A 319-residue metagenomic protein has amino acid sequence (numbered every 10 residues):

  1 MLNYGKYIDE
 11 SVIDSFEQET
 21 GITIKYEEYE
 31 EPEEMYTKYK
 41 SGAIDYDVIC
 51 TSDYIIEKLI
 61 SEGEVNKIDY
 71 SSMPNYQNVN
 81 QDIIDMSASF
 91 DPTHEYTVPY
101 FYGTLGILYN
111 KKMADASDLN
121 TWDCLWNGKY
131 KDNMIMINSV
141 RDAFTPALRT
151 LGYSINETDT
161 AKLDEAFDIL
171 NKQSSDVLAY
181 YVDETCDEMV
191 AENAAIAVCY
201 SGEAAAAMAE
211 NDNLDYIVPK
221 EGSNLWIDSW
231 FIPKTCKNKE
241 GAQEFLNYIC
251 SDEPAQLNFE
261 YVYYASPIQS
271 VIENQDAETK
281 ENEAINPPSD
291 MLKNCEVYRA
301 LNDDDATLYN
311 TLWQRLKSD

Functional and structural regions predicted by a protein language model:
M1-L59: Early extracytoplasmic/lumenal segment of secretory-pathway proteins
I44-Y46, C50-N193: Extracytoplasmic ligand-binding site segments that recognize negatively charged/polar headgroups
I56-K58, V190, I196-N213: A ligand-binding cleft/hinge motif common to bilobed small-molecule-binding domains
I60-K67, D91-E95, A206-V218, K280-E283: Ligand-binding "clamshell"
G106-M113, R149-G152, W226-K239, I249 (+1 more regions): A bilobed periplasmic-binding-protein/Venus flytrap-type ligand-binding module shared by bacterial periplasmic
L163-K172, E210-K234: Periplasmic-binding protein-like
P233-K293: Mature extracytoplasmic/periplasmic domains
S289-D319: Conserved C-terminal helix/tail region of periplasmic/extracytoplasmic solute-binding proteins
